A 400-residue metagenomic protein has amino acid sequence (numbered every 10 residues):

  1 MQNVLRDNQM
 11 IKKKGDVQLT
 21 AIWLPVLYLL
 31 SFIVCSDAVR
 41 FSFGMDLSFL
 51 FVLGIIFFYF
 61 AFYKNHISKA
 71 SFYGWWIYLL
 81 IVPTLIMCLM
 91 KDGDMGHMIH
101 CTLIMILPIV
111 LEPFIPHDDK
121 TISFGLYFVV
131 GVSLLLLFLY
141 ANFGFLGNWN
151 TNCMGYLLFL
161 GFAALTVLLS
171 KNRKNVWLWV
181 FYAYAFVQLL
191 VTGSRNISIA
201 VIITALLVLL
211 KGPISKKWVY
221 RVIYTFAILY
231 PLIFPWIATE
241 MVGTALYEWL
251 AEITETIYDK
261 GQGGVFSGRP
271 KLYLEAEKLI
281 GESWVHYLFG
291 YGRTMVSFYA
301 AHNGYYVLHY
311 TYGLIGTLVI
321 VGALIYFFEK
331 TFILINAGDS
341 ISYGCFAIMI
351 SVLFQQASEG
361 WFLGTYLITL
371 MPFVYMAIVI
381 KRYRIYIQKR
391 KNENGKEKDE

Functional and structural regions predicted by a protein language model:
N3, D7-K12, Y28, F51-H66 (+3 more regions): Hydrophobic, aromatic-rich transmembrane alpha-helices and their immediate juxtamembrane boundary segments
G15-Q18, F62-Y63, S71, L314-L353 (+1 more regions): Hydrophobic transmembrane alpha-helices and their immediate junctions
L24-L30, I77-I81, T331-E359, P372 (+1 more regions): Loop-to-helix entry and N-terminal half of a specific, functionally important transmembrane alpha helix in multi-pass
L47-L53, A70-I86, K91-F114, C153-L157: Aromatic-anchored transmembrane helix interface
L53-I56, F346-L353, F362-E400: Transmembrane alpha-helices of multi-pass inner-membrane enzymes
L107-V110, F114-G144, W149-G212: Alpha-helical transmembrane segments of multi-pass inner-membrane proteins
L146, K260-I315, I320, N336: Long extracytoplasmic/lumenal interhelical loops at the membrane interface of multi-pass membrane proteins
V187, V191, L209-Y258, L279-E282: A membrane-periplasm/extracellular boundary helix in multi-pass inner-membrane enzymes that assemble envelope glycans
